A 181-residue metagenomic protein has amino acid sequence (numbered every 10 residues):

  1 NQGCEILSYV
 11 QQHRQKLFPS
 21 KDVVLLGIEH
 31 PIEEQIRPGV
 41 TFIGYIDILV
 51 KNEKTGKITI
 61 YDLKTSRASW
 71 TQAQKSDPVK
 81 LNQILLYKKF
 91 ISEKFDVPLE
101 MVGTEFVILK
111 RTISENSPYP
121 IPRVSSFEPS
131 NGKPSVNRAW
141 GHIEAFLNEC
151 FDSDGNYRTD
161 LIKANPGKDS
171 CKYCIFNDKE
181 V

Functional and structural regions predicted by a protein language model:
N1-H30: A non-catalytic, helix-rich entry segment at domain boundaries
G3, G44, T65, P166-G167: Small-side-chain structural scaffolding
C4-Q11, I84-S92, E144: Generic solvent-exposed, charged/amphipathic alpha-helical segments that serve as macromolecular interface scaffolds
L17, R37-P38, K163: Residues embedded in well-ordered secondary-structure elements
V23-L26, I58, E100-T104: Residue-level recognition of the N-termini of beta-strands and the immediately preceding loop/turn
L26-K94: Non-catalytic protein-protein interaction segments used by genome-maintenance enzymes to assemble and couple activities
K89-V181: Metal-dependent nuclease catalytic regions and adjoining charged, substrate-binding loops involved in nucleic-acid end
